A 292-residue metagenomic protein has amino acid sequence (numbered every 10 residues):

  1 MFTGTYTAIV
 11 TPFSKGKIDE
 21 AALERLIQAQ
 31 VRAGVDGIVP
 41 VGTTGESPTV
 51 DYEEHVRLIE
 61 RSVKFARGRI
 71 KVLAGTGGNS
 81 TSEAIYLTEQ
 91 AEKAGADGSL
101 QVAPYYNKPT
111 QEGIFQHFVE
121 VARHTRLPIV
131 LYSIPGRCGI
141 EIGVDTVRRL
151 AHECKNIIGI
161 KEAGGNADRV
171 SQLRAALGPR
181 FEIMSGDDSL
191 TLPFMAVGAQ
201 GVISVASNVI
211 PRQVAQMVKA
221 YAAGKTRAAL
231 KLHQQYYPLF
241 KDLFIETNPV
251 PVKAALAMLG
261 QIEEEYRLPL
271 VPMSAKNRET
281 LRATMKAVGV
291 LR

Functional and structural regions predicted by a protein language model:
M1-T7, T11-E141, R149, L291: Active-site beta->alpha loop and helix N-cap motifs at the rims of alpha/beta catalytic domains
G4-P12, A33-V35, T44, A196-A199 (+1 more regions): C-terminal alpha-helical cap/extension of soluble enzyme domains
Y6, T44-S47, G77-N79, K161 (+4 more regions): Gly/Ser/Thr-rich beta-alpha loop segments that engage phosphate groups in nucleotides
L23, H55, I59, A84 (+7 more regions): A general structural signal for well-ordered alpha-helical segments in protein cores
E24-I27, V144, R278-M285: Short, amphipathic alpha-helical "lid/cap" segments that border enzyme active or binding sites
R123-H124, R137-F244: Catalytic alpha/beta core domains of metabolic enzymes, predominantly
S133-I134, N156-I157, R267-L268: Glycine-rich phosphate-binding "P-loop"
